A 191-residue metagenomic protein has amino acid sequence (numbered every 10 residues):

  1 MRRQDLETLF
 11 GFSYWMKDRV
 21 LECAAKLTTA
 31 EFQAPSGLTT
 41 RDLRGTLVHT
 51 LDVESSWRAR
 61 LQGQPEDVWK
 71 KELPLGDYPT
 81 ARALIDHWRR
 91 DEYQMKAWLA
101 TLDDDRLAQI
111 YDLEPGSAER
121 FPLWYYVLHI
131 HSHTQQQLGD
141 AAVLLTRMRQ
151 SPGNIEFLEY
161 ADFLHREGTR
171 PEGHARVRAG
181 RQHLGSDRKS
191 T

Functional and structural regions predicted by a protein language model:
M1: An N-terminal RHG(E/S)-centered segment typical of histidine phosphatases
E7-E22, K26-P74, E114-V177: Short, contiguous alpha-helical
P65-D105: Helix-adjacent hinge/juxtasegments
T101-G116: Acidic catalytic patch
R178-L184: A late-sequence structural motif
S190-T191: Conserved small/polar residues in nucleotide/adenosyl-binding loops
